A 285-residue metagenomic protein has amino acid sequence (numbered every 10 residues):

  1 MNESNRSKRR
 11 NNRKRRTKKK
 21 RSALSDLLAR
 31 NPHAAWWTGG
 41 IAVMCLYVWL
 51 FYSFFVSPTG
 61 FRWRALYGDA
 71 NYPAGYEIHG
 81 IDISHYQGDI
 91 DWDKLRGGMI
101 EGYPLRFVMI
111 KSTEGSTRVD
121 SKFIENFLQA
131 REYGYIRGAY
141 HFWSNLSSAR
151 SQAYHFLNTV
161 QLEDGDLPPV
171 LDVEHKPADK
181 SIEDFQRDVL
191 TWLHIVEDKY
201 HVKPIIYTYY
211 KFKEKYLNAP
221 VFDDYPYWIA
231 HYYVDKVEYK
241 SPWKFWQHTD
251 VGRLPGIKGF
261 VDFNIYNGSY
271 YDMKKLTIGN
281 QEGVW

Functional and structural regions predicted by a protein language model:
M1-P32: N-terminal Lys/Arg-rich, disordered targeting/topogenic segments
T17-L28, F51, F55-L66: Short helical patches
H33-V56: Hydrophobic membrane-insertion alpha-helices, especially the h-region of bacterial N-terminal signal peptides
T59-G68, Y72-D91, R96-L193, E197-K199: Substrate-binding cleft of extracellular glycoside hydrolase catalytic domains
L66-Q87, N218, F222-W285: Functionally critical loop-and-helix segments that line ligand-binding/catalytic clefts of soluble enzyme domains
T117, L146, K213, K236 (+1 more regions): Flexible, glycine-rich phosphate/dinucleotide-binding loops and adjacent beta-alpha linkers at cofactor/substrate
Q152-E163, I182-I195, F212-V221, W246-D262: Short secondary-structure transition/capping segments
P168-K240: Catalytic domains of cell-wall/extracellular-matrix polysaccharide-remodeling enzymes, centered on de-N-acetylation
